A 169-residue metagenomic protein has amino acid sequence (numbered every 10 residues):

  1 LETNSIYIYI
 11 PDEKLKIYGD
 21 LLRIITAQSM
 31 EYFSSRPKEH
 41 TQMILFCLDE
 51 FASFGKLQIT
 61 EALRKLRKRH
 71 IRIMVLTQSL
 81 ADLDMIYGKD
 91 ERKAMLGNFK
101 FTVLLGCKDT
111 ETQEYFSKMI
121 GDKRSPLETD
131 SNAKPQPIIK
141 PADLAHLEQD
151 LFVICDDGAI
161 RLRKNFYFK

Functional and structural regions predicted by a protein language model:
L1-I71, I139-L147, L151-R161, N165-F166: P-loop NTPase motor domains
E2-N4, V75-T77, M95-G97: Short acidic (Asp/Glu) and glycine-rich catalytic loops that position anionic groups and cofactors
I6, M74, T102-V103: Hydrophobic/aromatic beta-strand patches that form the interior of the parallel beta-sheet core in alpha/beta enzyme
P11, F51, Q78-L80, C107: Histidine- and/or cysteine-centered catalytic micro-motif in compact active-site loops
R36-H40, V75-Q78, L127-K134: A generic structural motif
E61, D84-K169: P-loop NTPase motor core of the ASCE superfamily
L66-I86: Sensor-1/coupling segment of RecA-like P-loop NTPase cores
